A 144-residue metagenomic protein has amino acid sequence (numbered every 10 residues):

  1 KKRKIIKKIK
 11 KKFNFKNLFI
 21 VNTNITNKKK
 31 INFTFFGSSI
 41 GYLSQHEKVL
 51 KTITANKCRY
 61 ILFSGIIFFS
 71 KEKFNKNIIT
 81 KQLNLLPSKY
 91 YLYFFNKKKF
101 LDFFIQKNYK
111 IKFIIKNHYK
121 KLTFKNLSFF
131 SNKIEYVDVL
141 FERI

Functional and structural regions predicted by a protein language model:
K1-I25: Class I SAM-dependent methyltransferase SAM/SAH-binding core
K8-K16, Q82-F94, I134, L140-I144: Class I (Rossmann-like) S-adenosyl-L-methionine-dependent methyltransferase catalytic domain, capturing the SAM-binding
T34-F35: A conserved beta-strand element that flanks and buttresses the S-adenosyl-L-methionine
S39: Hydrophobic adenine-recognition pocket in adenosine-nucleotide-binding enzymes
Y42-C58, F63: A short, conserved alpha-helix within the catalytic core of class I
K57-K81: Conserved beta-strand signature within the Rossmann-like core of class I S-adenosyl-L-methionine
P87-N117: Short alpha-helix
N117-I144: Core SAM-dependent methyltransferase catalytic element
